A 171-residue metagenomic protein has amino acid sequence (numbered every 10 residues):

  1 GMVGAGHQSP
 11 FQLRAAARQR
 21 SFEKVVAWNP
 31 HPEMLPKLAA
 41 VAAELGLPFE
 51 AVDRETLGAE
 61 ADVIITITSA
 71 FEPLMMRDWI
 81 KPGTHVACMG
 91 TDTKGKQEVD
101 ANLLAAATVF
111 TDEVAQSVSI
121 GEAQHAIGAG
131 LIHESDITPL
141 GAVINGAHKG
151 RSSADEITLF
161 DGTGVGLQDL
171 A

Functional and structural regions predicted by a protein language model:
G1, K24-V26, E50: A structural signal for isolated positions on well-ordered beta-strands in alpha/beta enzyme cores
G1-A17, W28-M34: Glycine-rich adenosine-cofactor-binding loop
H7, P30-E33, K37, A59 (+5 more regions): Conserved active-site and cofactor/substrate-binding residues in soluble primary-metabolism enzymes
R18-L45: NAD(P)-binding Rossmann-fold cofactor-contacting core
R18-S21, A43, L47, V63-T66 (+2 more regions): Generic secondary-structure signature for well-ordered alpha-helical cores
L45-F49, A154-D155: A short helix-to-beta-strand connector/capping loop
L47-L131: Rossmann-like adenosine-cofactor binding region
Q97-A171: Adenosine-phosphate binding glycine-rich loop
